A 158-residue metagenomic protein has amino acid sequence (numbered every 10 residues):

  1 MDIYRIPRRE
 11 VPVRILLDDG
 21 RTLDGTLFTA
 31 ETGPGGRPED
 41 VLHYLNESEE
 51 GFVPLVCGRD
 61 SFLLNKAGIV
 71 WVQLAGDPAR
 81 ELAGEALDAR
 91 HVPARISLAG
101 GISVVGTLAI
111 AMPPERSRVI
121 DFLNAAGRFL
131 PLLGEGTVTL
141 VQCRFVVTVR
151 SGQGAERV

Functional and structural regions predicted by a protein language model:
M1-V158: Conserved RNA-binding domains used in RNP assembly and mRNA/RNA metabolism
